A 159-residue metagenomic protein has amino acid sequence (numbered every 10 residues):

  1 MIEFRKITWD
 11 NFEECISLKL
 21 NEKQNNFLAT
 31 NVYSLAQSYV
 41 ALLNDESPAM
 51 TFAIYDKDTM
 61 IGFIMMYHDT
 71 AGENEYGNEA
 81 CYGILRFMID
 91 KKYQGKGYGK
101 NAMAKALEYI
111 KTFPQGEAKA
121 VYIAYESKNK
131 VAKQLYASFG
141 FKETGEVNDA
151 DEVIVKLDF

Functional and structural regions predicted by a protein language model:
I2, K6-K92, Y109-F113, G145-N148: Acetyl-CoA-dependent GNAT
F87, A102-L107, Y122-I123: Conserved short hydrophobic patches within well-ordered secondary structure
D90-K92, K96, S127-K128: Active-site acidic-Proline motif in GNAT/NAT acetyltransferases
Y93, G97-K105: Conserved acetyl-CoA pyrophosphate-binding loop and the N-cap/start of the following alpha-helix in GNAT-like
K96, G116-E117: Short coil/turn segments at alpha/beta junctions that flank glycine-rich nucleotide-binding fingerprints
K100, E126-G145: Conserved active-site alpha-helix within GNAT-family acetyltransferase domains
E117-K133, D149-E152, D158-F159: Conserved beta-strand-loop-alpha-helix junction that forms the acyl-donor binding cleft
